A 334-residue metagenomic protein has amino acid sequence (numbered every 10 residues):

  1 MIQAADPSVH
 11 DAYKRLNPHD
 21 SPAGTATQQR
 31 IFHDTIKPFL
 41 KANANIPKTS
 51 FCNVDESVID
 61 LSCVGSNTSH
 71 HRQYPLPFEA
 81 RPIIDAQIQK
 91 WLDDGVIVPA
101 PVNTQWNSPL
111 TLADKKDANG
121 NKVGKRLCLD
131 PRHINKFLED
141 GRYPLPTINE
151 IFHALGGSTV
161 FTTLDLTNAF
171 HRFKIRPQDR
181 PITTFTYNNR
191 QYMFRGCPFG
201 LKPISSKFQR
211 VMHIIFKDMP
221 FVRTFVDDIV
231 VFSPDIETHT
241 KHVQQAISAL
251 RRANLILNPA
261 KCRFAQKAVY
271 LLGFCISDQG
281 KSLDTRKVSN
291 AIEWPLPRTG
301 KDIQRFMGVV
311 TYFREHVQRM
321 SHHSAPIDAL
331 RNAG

Functional and structural regions predicted by a protein language model:
M1, F39, N43, I59-L61 (+16 more regions): Mobile genetic element proteins and their domesticated derivatives, centered on retroelements and DNA transposons
M1-Y13, N149: Glycine-rich flap/beta-hairpin and adjacent strands of clan AA aspartyl proteases
V9, Y13-Y143, R190, R223-D228 (+4 more regions): Reverse-transcribing Pol proteins
T27-P47, R72-T104, K125, R142-L155 (+4 more regions): Inter-domain linker/hinge segments that demarcate the starts of reverse transcriptase and RNase H-type modules
A113-K116, N121-G124, I134-G141, H171-K174 (+3 more regions): Catalytic palm subdomain of template-directed nucleic-acid polymerases, centered on the conserved carboxylate motif
N119-N135, T147, I151-R172, S282-L283 (+1 more regions): Conserved catalytic palm subdomain of right-hand nucleotidyl-transferase polymerases, strongest for RNA-directed enzymes
G156-T159, F170, Q191-F221, K301-S321: Conserved pre-motif C helix in the palm subdomain of viral-like polymerases
A260-G334: C-terminal reverse transcriptase regions that engage the nucleic-acid substrate
